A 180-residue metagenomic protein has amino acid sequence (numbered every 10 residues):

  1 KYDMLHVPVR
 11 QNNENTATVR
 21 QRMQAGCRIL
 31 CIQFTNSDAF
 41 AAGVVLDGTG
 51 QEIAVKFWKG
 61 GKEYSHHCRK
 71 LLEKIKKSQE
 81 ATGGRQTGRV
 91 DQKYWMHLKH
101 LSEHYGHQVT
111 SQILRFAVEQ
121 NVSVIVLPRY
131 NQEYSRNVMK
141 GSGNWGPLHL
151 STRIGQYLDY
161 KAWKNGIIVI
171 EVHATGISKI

Functional and structural regions predicted by a protein language model:
D3-I180: Positively charged, helix-rich recognition surfaces that bind polyanionic ligands
